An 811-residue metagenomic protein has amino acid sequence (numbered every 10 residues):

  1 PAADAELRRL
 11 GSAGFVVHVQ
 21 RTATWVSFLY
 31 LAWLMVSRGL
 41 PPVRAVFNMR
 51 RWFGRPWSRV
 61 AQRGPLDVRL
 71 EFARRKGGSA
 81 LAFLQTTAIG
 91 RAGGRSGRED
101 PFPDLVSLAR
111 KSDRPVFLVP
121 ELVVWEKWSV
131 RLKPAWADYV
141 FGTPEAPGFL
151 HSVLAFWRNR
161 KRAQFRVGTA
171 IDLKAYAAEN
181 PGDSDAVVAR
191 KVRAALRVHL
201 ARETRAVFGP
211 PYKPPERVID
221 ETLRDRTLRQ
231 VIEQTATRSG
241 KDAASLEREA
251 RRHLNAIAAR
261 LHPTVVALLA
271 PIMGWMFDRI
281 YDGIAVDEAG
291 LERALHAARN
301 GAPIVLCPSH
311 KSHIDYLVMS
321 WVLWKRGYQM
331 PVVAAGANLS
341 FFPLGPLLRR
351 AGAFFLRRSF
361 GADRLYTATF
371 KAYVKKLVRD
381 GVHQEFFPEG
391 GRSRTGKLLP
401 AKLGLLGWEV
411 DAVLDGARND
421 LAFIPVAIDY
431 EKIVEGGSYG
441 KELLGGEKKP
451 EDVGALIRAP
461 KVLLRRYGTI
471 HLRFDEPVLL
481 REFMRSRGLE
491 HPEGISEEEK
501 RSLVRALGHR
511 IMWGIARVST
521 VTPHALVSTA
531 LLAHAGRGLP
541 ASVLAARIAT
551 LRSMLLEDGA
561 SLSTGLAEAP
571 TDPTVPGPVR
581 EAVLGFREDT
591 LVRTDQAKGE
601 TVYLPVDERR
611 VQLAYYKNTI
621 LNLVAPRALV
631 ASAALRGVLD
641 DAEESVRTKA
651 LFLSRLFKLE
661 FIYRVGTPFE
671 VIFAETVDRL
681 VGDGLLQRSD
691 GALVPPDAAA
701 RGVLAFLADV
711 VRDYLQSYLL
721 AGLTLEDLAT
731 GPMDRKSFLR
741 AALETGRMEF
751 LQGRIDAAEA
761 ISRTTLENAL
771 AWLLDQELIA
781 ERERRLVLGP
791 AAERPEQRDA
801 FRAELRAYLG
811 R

Functional and structural regions predicted by a protein language model:
P1-R811: Membrane-interfacial terminal anchoring regions of lipid-handling membrane enzymes
